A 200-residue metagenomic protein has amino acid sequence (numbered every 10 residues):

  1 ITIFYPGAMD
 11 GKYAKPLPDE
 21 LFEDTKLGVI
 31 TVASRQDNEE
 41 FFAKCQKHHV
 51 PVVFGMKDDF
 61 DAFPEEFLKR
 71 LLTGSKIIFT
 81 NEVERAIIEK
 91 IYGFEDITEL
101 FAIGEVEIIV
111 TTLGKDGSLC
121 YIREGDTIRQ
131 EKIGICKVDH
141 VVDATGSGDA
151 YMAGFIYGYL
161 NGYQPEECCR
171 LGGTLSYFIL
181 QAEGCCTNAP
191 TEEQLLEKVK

Functional and structural regions predicted by a protein language model:
I1-E131, P190, Q194: Ribokinase/PfkB-type carbohydrate-kinase core domain
F94-K200: Conserved phosphate-binding/catalytic region of the ribokinase-like
